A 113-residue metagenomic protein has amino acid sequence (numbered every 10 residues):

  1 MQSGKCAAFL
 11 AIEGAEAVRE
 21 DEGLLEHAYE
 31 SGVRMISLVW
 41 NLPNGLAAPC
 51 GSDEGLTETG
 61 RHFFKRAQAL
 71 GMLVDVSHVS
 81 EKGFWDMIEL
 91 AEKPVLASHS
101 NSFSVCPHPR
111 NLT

Functional and structural regions predicted by a protein language model:
M1-T113: Extended, charged catalytic domains and RNA/DNA-binding interfaces, predominantly in divalent-metal-using enzymes
